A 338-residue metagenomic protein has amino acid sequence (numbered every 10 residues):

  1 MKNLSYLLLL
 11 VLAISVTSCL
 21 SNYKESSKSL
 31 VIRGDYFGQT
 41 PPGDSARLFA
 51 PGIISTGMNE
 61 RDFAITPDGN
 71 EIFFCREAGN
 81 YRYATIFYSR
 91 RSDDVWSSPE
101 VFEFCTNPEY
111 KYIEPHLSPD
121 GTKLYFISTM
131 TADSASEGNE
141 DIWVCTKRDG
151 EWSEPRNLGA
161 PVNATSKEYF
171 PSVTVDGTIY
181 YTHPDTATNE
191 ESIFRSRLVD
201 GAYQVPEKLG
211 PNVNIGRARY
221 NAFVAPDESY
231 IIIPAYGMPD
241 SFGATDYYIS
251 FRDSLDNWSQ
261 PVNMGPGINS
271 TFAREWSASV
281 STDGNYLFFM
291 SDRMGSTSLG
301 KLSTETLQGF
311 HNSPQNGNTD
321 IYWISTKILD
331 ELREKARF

Functional and structural regions predicted by a protein language model:
M1-S5: Positively charged n-region of N-terminal signal peptides that target proteins for export
Y6-I14: Sec-dependent N-terminal signal peptides
T17-S18: C-terminal motif of bacterial Sec signal peptides marking the signal peptidase cleavage site
S21-F338: Short, conserved micro-motifs composed of acidic
